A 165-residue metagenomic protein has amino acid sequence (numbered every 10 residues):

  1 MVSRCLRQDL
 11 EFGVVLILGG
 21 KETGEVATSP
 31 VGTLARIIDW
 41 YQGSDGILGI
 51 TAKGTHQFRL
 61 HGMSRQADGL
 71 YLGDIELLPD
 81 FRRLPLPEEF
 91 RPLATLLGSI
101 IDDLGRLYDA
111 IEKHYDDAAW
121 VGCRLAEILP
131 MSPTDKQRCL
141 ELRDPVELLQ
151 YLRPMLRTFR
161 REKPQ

Functional and structural regions predicted by a protein language model:
M1-Q165: N-terminal low-complexity, acidic/polar interaction/targeting segments
